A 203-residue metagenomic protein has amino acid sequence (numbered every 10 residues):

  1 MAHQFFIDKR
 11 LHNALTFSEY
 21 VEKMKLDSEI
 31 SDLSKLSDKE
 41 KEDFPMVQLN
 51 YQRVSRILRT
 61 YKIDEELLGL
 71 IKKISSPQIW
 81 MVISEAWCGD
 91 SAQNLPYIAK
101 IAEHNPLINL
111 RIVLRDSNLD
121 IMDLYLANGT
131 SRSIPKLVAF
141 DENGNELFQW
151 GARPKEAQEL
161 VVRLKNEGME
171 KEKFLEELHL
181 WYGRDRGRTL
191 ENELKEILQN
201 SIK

Functional and structural regions predicted by a protein language model:
M1-P77, D123-T130, E142-K203: Non-globular targeting/processing and membrane-anchoring segments
L58-Y61, G89-A92, R115-N118: A short linear-motif detector with a strong N-terminal bias
G69-K100: Local sequence-structure signature of Cys/Sec-based thiol-disulfide redox active-site neighborhoods
W80-E85, I98, P106-M122, F140-E142: Thiol-based oxidoreductase modules, predominantly thioredoxin-like and allied folds used for disulfide exchange
P96-P106, N128-T130: Short, surface-exposed basic-aromatic patches at helix termini and helix-loop junctions that form
S133: Beta-rich catalytic cores
K136: Conserved beta-strand and immediately adjacent loop positions that scaffold enzyme active sites
